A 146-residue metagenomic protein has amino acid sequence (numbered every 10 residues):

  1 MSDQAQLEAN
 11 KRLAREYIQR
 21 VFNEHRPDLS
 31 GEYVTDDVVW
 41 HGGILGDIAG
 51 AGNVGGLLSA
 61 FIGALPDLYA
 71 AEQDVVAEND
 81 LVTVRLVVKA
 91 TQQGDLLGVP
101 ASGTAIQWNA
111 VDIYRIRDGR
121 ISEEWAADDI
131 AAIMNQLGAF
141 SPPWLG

Functional and structural regions predicted by a protein language model:
M1-G146: C-terminal and inter-domain tail/linker signature
